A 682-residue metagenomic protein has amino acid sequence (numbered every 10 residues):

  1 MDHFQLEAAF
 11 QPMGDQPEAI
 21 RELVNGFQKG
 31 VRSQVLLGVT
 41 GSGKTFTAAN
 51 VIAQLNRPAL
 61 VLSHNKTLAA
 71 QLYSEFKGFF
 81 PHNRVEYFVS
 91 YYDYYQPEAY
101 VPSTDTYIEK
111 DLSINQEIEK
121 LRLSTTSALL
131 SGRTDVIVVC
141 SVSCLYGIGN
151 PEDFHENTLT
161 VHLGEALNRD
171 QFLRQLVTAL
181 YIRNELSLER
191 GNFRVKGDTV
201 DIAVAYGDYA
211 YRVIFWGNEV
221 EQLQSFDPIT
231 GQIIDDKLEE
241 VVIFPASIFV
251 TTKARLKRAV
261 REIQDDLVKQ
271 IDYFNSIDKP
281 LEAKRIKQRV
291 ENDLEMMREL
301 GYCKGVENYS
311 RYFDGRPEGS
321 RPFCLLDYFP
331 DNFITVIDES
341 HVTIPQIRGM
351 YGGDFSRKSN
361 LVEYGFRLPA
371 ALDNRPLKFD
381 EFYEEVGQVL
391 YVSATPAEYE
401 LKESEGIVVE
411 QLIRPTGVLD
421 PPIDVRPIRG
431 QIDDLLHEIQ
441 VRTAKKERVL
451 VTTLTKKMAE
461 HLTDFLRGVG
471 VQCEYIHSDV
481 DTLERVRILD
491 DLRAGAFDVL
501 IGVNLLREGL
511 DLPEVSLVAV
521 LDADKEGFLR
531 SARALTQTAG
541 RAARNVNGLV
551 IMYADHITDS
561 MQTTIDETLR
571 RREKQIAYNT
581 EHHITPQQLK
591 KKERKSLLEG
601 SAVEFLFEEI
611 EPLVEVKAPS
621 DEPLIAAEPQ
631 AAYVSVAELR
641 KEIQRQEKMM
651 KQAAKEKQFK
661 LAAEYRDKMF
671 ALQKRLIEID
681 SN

Functional and structural regions predicted by a protein language model:
M1-K592, Q652: ASCE RecA-like P-loop NTPase motor cores that couple ATP hydrolysis to mechanical translocation on nucleic acids
M1-Q5, V441, A577, E581-E664 (+1 more regions): Acidic, low-complexity intrinsically disordered tails
